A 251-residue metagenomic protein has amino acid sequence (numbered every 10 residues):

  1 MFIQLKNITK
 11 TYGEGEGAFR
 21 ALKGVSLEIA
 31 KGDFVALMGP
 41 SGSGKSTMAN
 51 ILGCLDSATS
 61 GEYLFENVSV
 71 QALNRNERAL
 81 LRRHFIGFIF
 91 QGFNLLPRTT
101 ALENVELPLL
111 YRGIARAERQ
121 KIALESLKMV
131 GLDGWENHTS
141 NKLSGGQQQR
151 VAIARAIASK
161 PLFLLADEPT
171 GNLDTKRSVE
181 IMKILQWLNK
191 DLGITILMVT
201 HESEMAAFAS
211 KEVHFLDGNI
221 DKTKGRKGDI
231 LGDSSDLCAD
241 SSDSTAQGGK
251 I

Functional and structural regions predicted by a protein language model:
M1-T11, K222-I251: ABC-family P-loop ATPase nucleotide-binding domain
F2-F215: ABC family nucleotide-binding domain
E212-G225: H-loop (His-switch) and adjacent beta-strand-loop-beta switch element of ABC-type ATPase nucleotide-binding domains
